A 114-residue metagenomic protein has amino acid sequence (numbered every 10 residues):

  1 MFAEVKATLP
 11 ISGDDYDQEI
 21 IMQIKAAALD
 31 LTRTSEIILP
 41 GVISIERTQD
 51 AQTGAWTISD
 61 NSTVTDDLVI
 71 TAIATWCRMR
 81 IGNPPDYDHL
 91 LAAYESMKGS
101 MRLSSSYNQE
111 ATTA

Functional and structural regions predicted by a protein language model:
M1-D66, H89-A92, S96-A114: Conserved short "hinge" loops at termini or chain/domain junctions
T71-G82: Short, hydrophobic/amphipathic alpha-helical patches that form generic packing surfaces within helical domains
I81-H89: Short helix-capping/linker segments at secondary-structure and domain boundaries
